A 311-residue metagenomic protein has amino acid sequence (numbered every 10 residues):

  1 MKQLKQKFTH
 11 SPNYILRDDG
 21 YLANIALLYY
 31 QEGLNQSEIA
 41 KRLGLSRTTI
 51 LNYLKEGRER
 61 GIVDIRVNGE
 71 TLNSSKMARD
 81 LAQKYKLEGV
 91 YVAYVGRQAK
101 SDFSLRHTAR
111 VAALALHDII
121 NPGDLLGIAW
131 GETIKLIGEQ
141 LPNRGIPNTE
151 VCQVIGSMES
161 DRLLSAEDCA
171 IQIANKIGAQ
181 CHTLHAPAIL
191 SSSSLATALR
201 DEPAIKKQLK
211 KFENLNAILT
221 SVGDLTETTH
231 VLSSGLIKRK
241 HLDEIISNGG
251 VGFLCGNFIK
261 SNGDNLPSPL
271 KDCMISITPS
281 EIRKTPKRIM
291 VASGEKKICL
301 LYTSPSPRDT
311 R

Functional and structural regions predicted by a protein language model:
D19-G33: Short, amphipathic alpha-helical "recognition" segments used to contact nucleic acids or chromatin
E38-K41: Short alpha-helical "recognition helix" segments of helix-turn-helix
L54: DNA major-groove recognition helix of helix-turn-helix
K84-K86, Y91-K100, R106-L114, I119-I120 (+4 more regions): Ligand-binding beta-strand-loop-alpha-helix segment within the catalytic cores of soluble metabolic enzymes
V231-K260: Gly/Ser/Thr-rich active-site loops/lids in small-molecule metabolic enzymes that frequently grip phosphoryl groups
Y302-P305, D309-R311: Single conserved hydrophobic/aromatic residue that forms the stacking wall/gate of nucleotide- or nucleobase-binding
